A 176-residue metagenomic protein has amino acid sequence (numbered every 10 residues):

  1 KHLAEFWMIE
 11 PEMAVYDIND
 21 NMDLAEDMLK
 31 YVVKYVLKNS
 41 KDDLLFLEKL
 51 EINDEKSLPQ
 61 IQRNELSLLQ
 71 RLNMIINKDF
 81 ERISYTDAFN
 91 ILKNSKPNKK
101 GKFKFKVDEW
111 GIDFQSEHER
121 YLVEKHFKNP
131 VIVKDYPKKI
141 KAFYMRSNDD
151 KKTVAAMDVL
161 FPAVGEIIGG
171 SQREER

Functional and structural regions predicted by a protein language model:
K1, N19, K141-Y144, I168-G169: Short helix/loop capping segments that flank catalytic or ligand/cofactor-binding pockets
K1-Y16: Class II aminoacyl-tRNA synthetase-like tRNA-binding/catalytic domains
A4-M8, D23, E166-G169: Short, well-ordered strand-loop elements centered on a beta-strand within folded domains, enriched for acidic residues
A14-L24: Catalytic palm subdomain of template-directed nucleic-acid polymerases, centered on the conserved carboxylate motif
A14-Y16, K30, P162: Solvent-exposed residues in well-ordered beta-strands and their adjoining turns, especially edge/terminal strands
D27-L160: Metal-assisted phosphate- and nucleotidyl-transfer catalytic regions
A163-R176: Extended C-terminal subregions enriched in glycine
